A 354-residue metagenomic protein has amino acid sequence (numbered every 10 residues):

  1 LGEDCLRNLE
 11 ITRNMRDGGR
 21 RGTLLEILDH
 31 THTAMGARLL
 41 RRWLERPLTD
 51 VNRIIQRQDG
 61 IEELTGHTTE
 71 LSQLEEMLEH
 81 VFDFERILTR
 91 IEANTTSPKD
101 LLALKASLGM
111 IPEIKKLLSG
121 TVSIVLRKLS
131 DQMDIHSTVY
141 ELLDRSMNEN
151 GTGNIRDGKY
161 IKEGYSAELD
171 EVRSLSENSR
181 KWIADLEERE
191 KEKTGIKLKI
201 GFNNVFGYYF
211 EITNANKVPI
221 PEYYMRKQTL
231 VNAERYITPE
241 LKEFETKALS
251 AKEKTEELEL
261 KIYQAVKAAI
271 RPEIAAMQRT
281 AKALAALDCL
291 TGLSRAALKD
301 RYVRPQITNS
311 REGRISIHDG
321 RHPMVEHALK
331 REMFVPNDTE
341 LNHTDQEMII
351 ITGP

Functional and structural regions predicted by a protein language model:
L1-P354: Alpha-helical coupling/stalk and coiled-coil linker elements that connect catalytic or binding modules and transmit
